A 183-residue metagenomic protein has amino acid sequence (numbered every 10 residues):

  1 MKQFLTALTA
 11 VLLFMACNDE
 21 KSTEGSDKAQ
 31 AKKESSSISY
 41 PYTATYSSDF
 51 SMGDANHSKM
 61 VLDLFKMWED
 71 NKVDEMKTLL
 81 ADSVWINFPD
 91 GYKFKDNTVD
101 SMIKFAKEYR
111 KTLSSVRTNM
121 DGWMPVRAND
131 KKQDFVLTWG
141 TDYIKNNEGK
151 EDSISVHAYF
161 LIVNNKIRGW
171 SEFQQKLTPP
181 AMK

Functional and structural regions predicted by a protein language model:
K2-L8: Sec-dependent signal peptide recognition, specifically the positively charged N-region followed immediately by
L13-A16: C-terminal motif of bacterial Sec signal peptides marking the signal peptidase cleavage site
N18-D70, D74, T78: Short, low-complexity N-terminal intrinsically disordered segments enriched in polar/charged residues
L62-K66, T78-K93: Short, solvent-exposed secondary-structure junction/capping segments
I103-E148: Surface-exposed, charged secondary-structure patches
K131-Q133, F160-R168: Short, solvent-exposed coil/turn segments at beta-strand boundaries
D152-H157: Short, surface-exposed coil-to-beta transition loops
G169-K183: Low-complexity, intrinsically disordered terminal/linker segments enriched in charged and Gly/Pro repeats
